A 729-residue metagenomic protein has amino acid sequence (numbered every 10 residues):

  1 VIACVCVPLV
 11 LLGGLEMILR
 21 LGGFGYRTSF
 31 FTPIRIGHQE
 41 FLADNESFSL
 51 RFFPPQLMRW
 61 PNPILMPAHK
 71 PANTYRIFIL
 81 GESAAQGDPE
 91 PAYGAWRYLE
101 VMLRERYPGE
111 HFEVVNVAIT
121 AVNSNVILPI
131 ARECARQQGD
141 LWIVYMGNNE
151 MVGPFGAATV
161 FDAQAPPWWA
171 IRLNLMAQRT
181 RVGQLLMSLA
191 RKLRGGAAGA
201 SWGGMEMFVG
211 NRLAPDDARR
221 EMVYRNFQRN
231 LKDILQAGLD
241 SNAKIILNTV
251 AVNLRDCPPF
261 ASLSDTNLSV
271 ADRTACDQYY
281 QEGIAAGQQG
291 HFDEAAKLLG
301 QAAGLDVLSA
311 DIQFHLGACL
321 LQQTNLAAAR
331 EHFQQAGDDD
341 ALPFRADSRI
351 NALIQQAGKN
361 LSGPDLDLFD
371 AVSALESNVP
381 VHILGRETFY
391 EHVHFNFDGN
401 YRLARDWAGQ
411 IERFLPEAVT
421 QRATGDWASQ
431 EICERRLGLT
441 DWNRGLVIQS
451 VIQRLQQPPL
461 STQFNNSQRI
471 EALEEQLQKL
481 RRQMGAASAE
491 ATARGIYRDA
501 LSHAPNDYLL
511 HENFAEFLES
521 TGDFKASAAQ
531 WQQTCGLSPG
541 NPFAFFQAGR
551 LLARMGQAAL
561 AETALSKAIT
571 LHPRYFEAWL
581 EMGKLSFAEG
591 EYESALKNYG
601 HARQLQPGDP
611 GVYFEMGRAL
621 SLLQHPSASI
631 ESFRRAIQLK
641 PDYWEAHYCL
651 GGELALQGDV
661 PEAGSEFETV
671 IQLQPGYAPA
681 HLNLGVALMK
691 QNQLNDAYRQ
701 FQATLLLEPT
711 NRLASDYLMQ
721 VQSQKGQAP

Functional and structural regions predicted by a protein language model:
G25-Y107, N378: Membrane/wall-proximal cationic-aromatic binding patches
G147-Q356, A374-L384, G409, R413-A504: Serine-dependent acyl-ester chemistry module
C276, A310-D311, Y508-L509, P542-F543 (+5 more regions): Helix-start (N-cap) detector for alpha-helical repeat units in TPR-like alpha-solenoids, especially tetratricopeptide
